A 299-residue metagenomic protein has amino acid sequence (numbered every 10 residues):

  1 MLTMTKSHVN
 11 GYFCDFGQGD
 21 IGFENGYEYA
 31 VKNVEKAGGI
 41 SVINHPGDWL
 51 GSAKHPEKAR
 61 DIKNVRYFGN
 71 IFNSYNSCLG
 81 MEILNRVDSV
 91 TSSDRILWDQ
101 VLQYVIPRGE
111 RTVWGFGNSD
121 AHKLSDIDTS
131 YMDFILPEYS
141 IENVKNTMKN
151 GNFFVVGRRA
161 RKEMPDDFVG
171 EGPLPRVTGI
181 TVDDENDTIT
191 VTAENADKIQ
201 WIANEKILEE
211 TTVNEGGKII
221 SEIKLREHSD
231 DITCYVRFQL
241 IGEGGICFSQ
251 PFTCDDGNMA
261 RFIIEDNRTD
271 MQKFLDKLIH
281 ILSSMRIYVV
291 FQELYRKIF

Functional and structural regions predicted by a protein language model:
M1-R60, N76, E82-W98, Q103 (+5 more regions): A metal-dependent hydrolase metal-coordination microenvironment
T3, V65-F68, Q272: Generic N-terminal initiation segments characterized by hydrophobic and/or small/turn-forming residues
F16-G19, D61-N70, E227-S229: Short, structured secondary-structure boundary patches
V34-K36, F72-S77, S229-I232: Flexible, charged surface loops at secondary-structure boundaries
S52-N70, F168-V169: Surface-exposed intrinsically disordered loops and tails
F68-F72, Y104-I106: Short, flexible, glycine/charge-rich loop motifs used to bind or transfer phosphoryl groups or to couple energy/partner
N70, R86-V90, D133, P137: Generic alpha-helical structural element
V105-W114, S119-F299: C-terminal functional module detector
